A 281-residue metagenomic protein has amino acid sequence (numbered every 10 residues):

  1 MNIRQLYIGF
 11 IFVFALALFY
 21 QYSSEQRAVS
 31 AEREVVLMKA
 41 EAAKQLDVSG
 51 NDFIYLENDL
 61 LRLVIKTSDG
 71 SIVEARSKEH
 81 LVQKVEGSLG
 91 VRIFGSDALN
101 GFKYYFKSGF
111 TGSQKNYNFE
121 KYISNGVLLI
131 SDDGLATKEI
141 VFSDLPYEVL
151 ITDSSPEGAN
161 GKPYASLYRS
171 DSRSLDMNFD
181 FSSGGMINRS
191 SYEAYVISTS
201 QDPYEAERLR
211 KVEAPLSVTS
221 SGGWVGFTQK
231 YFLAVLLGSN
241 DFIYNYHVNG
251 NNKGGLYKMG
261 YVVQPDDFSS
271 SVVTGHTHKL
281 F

Functional and structural regions predicted by a protein language model:
M1-Q5, L37, A42-S49, E120 (+1 more regions): Aromatic/His-enriched, Gly/Pro-containing loop or helix-boundary segments that lie immediately adjacent to catalytic
M1-S30: Hydrophobic alpha-helical transmembrane signal-anchor segments
R27-K39: Alpha-helical transmembrane signal-anchor/signal-peptide segments
K39-K66: Short extracytoplasmic
E57-D59, L63-F281: Soluble non-transmembrane domains of integral membrane proteins
